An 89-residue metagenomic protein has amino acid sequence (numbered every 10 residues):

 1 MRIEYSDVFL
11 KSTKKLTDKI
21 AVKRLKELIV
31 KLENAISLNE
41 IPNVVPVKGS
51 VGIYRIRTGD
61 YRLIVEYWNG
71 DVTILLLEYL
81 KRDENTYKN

Functional and structural regions predicted by a protein language model:
M1-L28: Arg/Lys-rich, positively charged N-terminal/basic patches that mediate binding to nucleic acids
R2, V8, K19, I41 (+2 more regions): Enriched for short, Lys/Arg-rich terminal
K19-L38, Y67: A short, compositionally biased N-terminal segment around positions ~18-40 that is enriched in charged/polar residues
V30-R55: A short, surface-exposed loop/turn module that caps and links secondary-structure elements
